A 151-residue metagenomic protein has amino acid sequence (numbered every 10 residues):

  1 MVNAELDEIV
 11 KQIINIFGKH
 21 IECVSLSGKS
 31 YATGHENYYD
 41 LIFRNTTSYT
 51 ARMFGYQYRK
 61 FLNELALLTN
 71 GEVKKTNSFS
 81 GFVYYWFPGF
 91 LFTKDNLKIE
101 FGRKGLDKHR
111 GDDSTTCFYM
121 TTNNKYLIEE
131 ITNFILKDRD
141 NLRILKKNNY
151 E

Functional and structural regions predicted by a protein language model:
V2, I21-V24: Glycine-rich short-loop/terminal segments
E5-F17, Q57-E72, T93-N96, K104-E151: Ampiphathic alpha-helical segments that act as solvent-exposed interaction surfaces
S27-Y119: Acidic, low-complexity, intrinsically disordered interaction modules
